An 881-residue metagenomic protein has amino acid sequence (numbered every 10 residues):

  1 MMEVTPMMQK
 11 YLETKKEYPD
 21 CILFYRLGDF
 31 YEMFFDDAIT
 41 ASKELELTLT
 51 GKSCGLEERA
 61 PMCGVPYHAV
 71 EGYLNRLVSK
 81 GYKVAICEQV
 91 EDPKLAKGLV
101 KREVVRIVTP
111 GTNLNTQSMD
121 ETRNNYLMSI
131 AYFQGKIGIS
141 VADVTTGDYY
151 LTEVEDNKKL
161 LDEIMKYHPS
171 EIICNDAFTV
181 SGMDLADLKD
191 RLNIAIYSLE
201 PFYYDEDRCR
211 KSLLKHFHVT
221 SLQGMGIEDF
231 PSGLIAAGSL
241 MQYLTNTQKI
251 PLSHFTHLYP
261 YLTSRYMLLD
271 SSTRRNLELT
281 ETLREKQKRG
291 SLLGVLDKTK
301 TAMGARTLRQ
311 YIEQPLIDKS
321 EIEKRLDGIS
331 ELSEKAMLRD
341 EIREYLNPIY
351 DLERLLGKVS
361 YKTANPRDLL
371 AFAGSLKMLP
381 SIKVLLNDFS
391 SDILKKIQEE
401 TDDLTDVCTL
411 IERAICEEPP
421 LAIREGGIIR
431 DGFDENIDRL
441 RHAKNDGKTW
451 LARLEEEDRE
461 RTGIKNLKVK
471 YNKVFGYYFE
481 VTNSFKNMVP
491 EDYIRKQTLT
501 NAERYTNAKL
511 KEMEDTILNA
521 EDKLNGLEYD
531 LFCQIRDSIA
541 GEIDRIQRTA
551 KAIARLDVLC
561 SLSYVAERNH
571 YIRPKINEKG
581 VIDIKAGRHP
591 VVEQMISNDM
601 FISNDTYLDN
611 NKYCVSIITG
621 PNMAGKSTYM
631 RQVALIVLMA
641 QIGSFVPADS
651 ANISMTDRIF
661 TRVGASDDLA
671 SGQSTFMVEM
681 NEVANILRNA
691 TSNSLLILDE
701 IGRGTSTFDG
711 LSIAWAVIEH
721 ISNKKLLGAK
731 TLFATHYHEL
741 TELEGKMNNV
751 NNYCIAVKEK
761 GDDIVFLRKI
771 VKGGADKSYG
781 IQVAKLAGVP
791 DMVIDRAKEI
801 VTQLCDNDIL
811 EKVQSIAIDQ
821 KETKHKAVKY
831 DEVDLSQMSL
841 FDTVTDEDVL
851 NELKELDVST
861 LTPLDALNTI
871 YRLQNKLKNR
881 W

Functional and structural regions predicted by a protein language model:
M1-E331, N347-S360, A364-R453, T802 (+1 more regions): Charged catalytic and DNA/RNA-contacting regions of genome-maintenance and nucleic-acid-processing enzymes
F35-A38, F230, K300-T301, Y311 (+4 more regions): ATPase nucleotide-binding head domains, primarily ABC-like/P-loop NTPase cores
C87, P110-M119, P251, F389-I393 (+5 more regions): Active-site phosphate-binding and catalytic loops of NTP-dependent enzymes
D351, Y361, N365, S375-M378 (+3 more regions): Charged, surface-exposed helical/loop "interaction arms" that form contiguous linear patches used for dimerization
V407, A414, L421, Y477-Y493: Cytosolic, long alpha-helical scaffolding segments
C416, L499, E503-D537: Extended, charged coiled-coil "arm/hinge" scaffolds of SMC/Rad50-like chromosome-maintenance ATPases and other large
S839-W881: C-terminal tails and terminal domains of large nucleic-acid-associated and other macromolecular-machine proteins
